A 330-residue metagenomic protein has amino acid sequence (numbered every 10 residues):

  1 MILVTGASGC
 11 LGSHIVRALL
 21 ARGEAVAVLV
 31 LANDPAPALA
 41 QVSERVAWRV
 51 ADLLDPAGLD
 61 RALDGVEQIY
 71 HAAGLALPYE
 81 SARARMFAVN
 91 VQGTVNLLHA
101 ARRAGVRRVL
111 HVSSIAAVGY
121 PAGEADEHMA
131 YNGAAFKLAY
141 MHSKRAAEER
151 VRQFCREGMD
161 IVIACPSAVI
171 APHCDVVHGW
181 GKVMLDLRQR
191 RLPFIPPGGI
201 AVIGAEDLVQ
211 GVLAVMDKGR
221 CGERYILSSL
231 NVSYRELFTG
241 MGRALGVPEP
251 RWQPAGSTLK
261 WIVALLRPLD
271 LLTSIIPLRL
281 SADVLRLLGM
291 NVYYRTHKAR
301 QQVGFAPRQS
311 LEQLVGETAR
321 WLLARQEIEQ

Functional and structural regions predicted by a protein language model:
I2-R22: N-terminal Rossmann NAD(P)H-binding glycine-rich loop of SDR-like oxidoreductase domains
V46-Q92, A100: NAD(P)H-binding glycine-rich loop region in Rossmannoid oxidoreductase-like domains and their noncatalytic homologs
P78, I115-E124, V169-H178: Conserved catalytic-site region of short-chain dehydrogenase/reductase
F87-V91, F136-E148, H178-G181, G198-V202: Short-chain dehydrogenase/reductase
V89-A139: Conserved Rossmann-fold NAD(P)-dependent oxidoreductase catalytic core, especially the SDR/UDP-sugar
N132-G133, K182-I203, D207: A conserved pocket-lining segment of Rossmann-fold NAD(P)-dependent short-chain dehydrogenase/reductase
E149-P172: Conserved beta-loop-beta element that borders a ligand/cofactor-binding pocket
G211-R279, T296, S310-E312, G316-L322 (+1 more regions): Mid/C-terminal beta-alpha module of Rossmann-like enzyme folds, strongest in SDR-family dehydrogenases/epimerases
